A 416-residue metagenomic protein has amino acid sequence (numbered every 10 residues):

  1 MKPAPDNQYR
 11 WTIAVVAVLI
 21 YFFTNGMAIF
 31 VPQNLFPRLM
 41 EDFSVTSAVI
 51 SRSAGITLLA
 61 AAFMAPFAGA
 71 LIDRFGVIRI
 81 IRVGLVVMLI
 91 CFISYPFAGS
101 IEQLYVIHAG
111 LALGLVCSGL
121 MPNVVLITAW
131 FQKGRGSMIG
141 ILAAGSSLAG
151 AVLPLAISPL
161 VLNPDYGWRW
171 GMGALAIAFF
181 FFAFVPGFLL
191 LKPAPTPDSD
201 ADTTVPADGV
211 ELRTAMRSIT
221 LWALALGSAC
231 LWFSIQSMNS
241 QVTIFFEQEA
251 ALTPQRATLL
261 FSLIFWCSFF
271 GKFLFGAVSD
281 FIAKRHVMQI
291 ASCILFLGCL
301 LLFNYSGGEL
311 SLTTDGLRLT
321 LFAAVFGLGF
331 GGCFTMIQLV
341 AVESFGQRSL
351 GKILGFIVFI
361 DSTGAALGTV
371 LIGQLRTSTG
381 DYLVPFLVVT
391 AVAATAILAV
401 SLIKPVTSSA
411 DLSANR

Functional and structural regions predicted by a protein language model:
T12-S47, M64-A68, L153-P154, M238-T243: Extracytoplasmic
F22, Q103-S118, R318-G331: Hydrophobic core of transmembrane alpha-helices in multi-pass small-molecule transporters, especially MFS/SLC-type
I29-F36, R213-F275, G368: Extracytoplasmic gate region of multi-pass secondary transporters
L39-M40, L71-I72, A156-D165, F246-E247 (+2 more regions): Interfacial helix-cap and linker-helix signal at transmembrane-aqueous boundaries of multi-pass secondary transporters
F63-I101: Conserved MFS/SLC helix-loop-helix module at the cytosolic interface between two early adjacent transmembrane helices
C117-F131, G332-F345: Intracellular juxtamembrane helix-capping segments at the cytosolic ends of symmetry-related transmembrane helices
G145-K192: Helix-loop-helix hairpin linking two adjacent transmembrane segments in secondary transporters
R256, I264-S268, L274, S279-V340: C-terminal transmembrane helical hairpin of 12-TM major facilitator-type secondary transporters
